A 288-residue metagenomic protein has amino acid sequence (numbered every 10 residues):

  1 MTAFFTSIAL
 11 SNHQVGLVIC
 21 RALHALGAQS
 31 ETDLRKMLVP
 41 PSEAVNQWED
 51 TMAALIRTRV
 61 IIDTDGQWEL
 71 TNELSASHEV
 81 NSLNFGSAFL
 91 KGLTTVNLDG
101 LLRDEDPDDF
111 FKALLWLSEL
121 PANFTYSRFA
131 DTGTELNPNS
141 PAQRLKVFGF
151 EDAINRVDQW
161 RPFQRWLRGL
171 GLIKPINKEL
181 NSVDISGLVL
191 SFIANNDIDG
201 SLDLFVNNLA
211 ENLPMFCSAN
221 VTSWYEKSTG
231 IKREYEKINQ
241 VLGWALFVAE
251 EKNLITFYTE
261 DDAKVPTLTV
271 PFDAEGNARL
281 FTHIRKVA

Functional and structural regions predicted by a protein language model:
M1-A288: Donor-sugar nucleotide-binding helix/loop cap in glycosyltransferases
